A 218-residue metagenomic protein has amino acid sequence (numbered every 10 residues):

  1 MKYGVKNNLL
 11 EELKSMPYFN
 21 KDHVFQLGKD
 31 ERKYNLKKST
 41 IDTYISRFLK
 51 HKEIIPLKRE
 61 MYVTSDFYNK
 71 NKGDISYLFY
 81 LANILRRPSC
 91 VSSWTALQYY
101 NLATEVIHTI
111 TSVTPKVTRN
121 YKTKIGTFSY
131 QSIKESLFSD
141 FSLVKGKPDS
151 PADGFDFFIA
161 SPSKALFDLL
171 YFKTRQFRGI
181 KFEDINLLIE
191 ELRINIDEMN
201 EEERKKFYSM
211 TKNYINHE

Functional and structural regions predicted by a protein language model:
K2-R86, S139: Short beta-edge/loop segments at beta->alpha junctions of small alpha/beta modules that act as binding/recognition
Y18, C90, A160: Short aromatic/basic micro-patch
K21, S93, P162-S163: Structural motif detector for alpha-helix initiation sites
K29, L49, Q98-N101, Y171-R175: Hydrophobic/aromatic-lined pockets within catalytic cores
N35-L36, E105-H108, I180: Short, surface-exposed acidic
L57-M61, S65-D66, I75-K134: Short gly/ser-rich loop at a beta-strand->alpha-helix junction or flexible surface loop bordering the NTP-binding
T118-D156: A contiguous pocket-lining binding segment that forms or flanks enzyme active sites
F141-E218: Hydrophobic alpha-helical interaction segments
